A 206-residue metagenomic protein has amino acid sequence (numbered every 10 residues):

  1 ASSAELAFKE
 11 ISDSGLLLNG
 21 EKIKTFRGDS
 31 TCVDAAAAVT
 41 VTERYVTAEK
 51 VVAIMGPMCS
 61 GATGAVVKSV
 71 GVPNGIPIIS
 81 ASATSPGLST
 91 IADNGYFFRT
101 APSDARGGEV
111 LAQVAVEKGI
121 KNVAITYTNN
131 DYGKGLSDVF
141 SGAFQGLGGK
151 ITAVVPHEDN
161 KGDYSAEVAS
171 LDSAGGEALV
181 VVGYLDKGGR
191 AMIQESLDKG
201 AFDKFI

Functional and structural regions predicted by a protein language model:
A1-E5, G28-A36, M58, T126-K134: Extracytoplasmic "Venus flytrap"
S2-T25, Q145-K150: Signal peptide-proximal N-terminal region of secreted/periplasmic/extracellular or secretory-lumen proteins
E10, S14, R44, S69 (+4 more regions): A generic secondary-structure signal
S14-L88, T100, H157-Y164, D186-R190 (+1 more regions): Beta-alpha junction/loop-to-helix N-cap segments that form part of ligand/metal-binding clefts
K24, K121-A124, E177-A178: Residues that mark the start of a beta-strand
V39-T42, G108-A112, S165-V168: Short, amphipathic alpha-helical "lid/cap" segments that border enzyme active or binding sites
A48-V155, K204-I206: Extracytoplasmic ligand/sensor domains, especially the bilobed periplasmic-binding protein
V70-G71, S137-I206: Extracellular/periplasmic bilobed ligand-binding domains
